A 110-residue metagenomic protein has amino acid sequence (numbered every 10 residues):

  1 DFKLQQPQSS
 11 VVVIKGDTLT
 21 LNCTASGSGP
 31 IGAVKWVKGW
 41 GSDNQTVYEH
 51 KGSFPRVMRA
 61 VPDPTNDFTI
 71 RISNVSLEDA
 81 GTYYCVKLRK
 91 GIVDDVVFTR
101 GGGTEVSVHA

Functional and structural regions predicted by a protein language model:
D1-N22: N-terminal edge beta-strand
P7, D17, S53, N66 (+1 more regions): Exposed loop/turn and edge beta-strand positions of beta-sandwich/beta-sheet ligand-binding modules
S9-V11, P55-A80, K90-I92: Extracellular beta-strand/loop-rich beta-sandwich domains predominantly from IgSF
T24-R56, L88, I92-V93: N-terminal V-set
S76-E78, T82-A110: Extracellular/luminal immunoglobulin-like beta-sandwich modules
